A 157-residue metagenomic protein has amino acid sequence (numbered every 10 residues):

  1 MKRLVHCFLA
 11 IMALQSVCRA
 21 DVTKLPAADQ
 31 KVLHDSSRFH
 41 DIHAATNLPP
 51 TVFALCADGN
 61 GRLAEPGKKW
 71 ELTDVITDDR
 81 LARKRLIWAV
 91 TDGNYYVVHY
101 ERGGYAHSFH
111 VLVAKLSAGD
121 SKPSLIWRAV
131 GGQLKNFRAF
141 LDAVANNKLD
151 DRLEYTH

Functional and structural regions predicted by a protein language model:
K2-A10: Sec-dependent signal peptide recognition, specifically the positively charged N-region followed immediately by
A10-C18: Hydrophobic h-region of N-terminal signal peptides that target proteins for export in Gram-negative bacteria
A20-H157: Exposed acidic/polar residues on beta-strands and adjacent loops within beta-sheet cores, strongest in beta-propeller
